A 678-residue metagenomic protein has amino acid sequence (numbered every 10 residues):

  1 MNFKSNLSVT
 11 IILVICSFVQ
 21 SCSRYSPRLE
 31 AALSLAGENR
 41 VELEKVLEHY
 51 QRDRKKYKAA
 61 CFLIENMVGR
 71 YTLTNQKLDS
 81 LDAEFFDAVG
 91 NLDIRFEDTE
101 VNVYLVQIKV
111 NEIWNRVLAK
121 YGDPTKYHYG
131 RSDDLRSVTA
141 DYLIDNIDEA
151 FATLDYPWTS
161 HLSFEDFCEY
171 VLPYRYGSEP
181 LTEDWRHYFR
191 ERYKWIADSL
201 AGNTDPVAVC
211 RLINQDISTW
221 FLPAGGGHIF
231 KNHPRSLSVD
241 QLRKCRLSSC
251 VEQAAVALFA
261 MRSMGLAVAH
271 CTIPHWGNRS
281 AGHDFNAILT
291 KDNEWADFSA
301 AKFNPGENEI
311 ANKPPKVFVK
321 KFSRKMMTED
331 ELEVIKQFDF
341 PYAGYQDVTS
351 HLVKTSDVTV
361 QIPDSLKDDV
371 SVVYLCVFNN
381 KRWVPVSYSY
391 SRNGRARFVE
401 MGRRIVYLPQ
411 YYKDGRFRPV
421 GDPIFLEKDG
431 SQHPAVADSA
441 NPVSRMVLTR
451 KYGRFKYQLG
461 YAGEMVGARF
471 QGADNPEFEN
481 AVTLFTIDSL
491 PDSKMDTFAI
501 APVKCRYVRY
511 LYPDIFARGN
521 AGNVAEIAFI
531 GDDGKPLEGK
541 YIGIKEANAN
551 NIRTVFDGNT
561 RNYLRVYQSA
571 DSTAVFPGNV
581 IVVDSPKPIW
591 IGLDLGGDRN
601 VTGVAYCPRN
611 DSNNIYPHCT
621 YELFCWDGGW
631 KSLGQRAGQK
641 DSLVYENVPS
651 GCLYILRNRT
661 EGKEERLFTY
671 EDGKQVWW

Functional and structural regions predicted by a protein language model:
M1-R28: Bacterial Sec-dependent N-terminal signal peptides
R28-G37, H49-R52, D198-D216, I229-D240 (+1 more regions): Hydrophobic/aromatic-rich core segments of domains that either
S34, E44-K45, D53, Y57-C245: Secondary-structure boundary elements
D339-H351, D422-R450, K674-W678: Extracellular beta-sheet/turn segments enriched in Thr/Pro/Gly and aliphatic residues
S356-D364: A short, amphipathic beta-strand motif
R395-G415, P502, N647-S650: Short Pro-Gly-centered beta-turn/loop motif in secreted/extracellular proteins
D438-K494, I500-V503, R518-G603, C607-Y616 (+1 more regions): Disordered, acidic Ser/Thr/Pro-rich linker "stalks" and the adjacent N-terminal cap of the next globular domain
L511-R518, R657-K663: Short beta-strand-plus-loop segments that form exposed binding edges in beta-rich domains
